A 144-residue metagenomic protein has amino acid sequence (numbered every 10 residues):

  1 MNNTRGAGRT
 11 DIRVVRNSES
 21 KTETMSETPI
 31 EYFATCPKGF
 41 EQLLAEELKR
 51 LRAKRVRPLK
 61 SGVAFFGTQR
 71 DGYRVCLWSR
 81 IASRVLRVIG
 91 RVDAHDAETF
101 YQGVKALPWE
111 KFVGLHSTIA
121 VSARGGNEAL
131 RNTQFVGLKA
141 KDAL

Functional and structural regions predicted by a protein language model:
N2-N3, D11, N17: Intrinsic-disorder-associated, low-complexity terminal segments enriched in Asp/Asn/His/Tyr and depleted of Lys/Arg
R5-A7, S61: Feature targets compositionally biased, intrinsically disordered low-complexity regions with long contiguous runs
G8-D11, K21: Generic short amphipathic/hydrophobic targeting helices enriched at N-termini, encompassing Sec-type signal peptides
R16-T24: Short, Lys/Arg-enriched N-terminal segments with co-localized hydrophobic residues within the first ~10-30 amino acids
E27-L144: Accessory substrate-recognition/RNA-binding modules or partner subunits associated with SAM-dependent
